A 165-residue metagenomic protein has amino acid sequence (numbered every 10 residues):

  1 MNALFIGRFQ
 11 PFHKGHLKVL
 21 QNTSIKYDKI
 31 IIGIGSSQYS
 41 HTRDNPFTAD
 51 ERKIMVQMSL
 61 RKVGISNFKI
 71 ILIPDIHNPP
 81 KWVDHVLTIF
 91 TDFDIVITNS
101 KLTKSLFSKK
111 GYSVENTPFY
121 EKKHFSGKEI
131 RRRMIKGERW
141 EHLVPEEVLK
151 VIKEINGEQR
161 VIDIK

Functional and structural regions predicted by a protein language model:
M1-K165: Nucleotidyltransferase catalytic core that binds NTPs
